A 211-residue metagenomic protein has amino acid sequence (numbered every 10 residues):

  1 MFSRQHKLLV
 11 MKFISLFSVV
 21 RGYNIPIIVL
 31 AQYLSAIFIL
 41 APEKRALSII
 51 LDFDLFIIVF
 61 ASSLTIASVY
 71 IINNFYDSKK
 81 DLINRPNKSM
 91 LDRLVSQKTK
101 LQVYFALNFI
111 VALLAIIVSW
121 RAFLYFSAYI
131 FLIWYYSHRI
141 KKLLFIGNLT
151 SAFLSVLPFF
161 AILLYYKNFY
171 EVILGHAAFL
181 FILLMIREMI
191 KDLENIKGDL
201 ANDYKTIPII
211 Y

Functional and structural regions predicted by a protein language model:
M1-Y211: Multi-pass alpha-helical membrane architecture of UbiA-family and related isoprenoid/lipid prenyltransferases
